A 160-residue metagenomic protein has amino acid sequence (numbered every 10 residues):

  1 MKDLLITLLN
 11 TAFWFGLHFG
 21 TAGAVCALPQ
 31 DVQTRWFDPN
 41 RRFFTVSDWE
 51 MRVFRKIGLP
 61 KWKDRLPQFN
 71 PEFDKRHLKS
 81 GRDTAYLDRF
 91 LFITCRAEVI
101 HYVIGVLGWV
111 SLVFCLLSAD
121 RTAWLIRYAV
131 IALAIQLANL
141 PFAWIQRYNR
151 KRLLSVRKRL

Functional and structural regions predicted by a protein language model:
M1-T45, Y102, V106-D120: Long, highly hydrophobic alpha-helical transmembrane signal-anchor segments
F13, F92-C95, V99: Internal alpha-helical transmembrane segments of multi-pass membrane proteins, especially GPCRs
P29-F90, K158-R159: Membrane-proximal soluble regions of multi-pass membrane proteins
G81-D83, A119-W124: Helix-boundary and loop/linker segments of multi-pass membrane transporters
W124, P141-L160: Cytosolic/matrix-facing juxtamembrane and C-terminal tails of multi-pass cellular membrane proteins
L125-Q136: Hydrophobic core segments of alpha-helical transmembrane domains in multi-pass membrane proteins
